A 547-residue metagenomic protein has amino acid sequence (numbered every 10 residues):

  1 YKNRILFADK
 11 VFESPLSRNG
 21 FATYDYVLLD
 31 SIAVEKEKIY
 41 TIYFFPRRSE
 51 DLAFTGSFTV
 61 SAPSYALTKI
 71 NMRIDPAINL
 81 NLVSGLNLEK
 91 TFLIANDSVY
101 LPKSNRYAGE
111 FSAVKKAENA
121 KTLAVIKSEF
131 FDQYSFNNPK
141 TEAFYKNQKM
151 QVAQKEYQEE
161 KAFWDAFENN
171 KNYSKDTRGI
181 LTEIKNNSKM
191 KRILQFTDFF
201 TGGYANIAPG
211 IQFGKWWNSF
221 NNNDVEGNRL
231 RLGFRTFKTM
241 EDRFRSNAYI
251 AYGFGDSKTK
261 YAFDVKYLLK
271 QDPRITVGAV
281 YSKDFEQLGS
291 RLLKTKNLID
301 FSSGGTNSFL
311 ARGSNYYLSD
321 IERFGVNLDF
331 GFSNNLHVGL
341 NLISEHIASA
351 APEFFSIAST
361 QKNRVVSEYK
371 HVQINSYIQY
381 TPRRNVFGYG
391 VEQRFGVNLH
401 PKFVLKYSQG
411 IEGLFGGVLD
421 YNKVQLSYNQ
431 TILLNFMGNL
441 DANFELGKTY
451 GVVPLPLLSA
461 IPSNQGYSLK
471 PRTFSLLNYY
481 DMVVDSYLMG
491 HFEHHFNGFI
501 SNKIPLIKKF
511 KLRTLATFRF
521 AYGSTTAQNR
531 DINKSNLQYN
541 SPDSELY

Functional and structural regions predicted by a protein language model:
Y1-K2, Y26, E129-S135, W164 (+1 more regions): Generic hydrophobic, helix-prone segments enriched in Leu/Val/Ile
Y1-T23: Active-site acidic/histidine clusters and adjacent loop/turn architecture that either coordinate catalytic ions
I5-F12, Y145-Y547: Exposed, low-structure sequence patches enriched in small/polar residues
V11-P15, D25-L28, A33-Y145: Gly/Pro-enriched, hydrophobic low-complexity segments that function as extracytoplasmic propeptides/linkers
R18-G20, V34, E50-L52, S64 (+10 more regions): A generic structural signal for short, solvent-exposed coil/turn residues that cap or connect secondary-structure
F21, A53-T55, N87, R323 (+1 more regions): Short beta-strand-initiation
Y24-L29, T55-S57, R73-D75, N87-E89 (+5 more regions): Short structured motifs
